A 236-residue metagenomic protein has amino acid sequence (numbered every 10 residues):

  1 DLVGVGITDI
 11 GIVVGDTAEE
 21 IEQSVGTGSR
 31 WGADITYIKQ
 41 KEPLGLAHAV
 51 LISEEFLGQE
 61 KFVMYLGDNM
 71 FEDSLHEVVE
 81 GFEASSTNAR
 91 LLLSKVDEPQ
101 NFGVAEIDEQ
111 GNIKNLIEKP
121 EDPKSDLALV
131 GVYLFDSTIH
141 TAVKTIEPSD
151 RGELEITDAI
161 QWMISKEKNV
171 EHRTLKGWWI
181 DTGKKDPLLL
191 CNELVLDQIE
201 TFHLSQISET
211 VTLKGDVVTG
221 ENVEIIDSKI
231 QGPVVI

Functional and structural regions predicted by a protein language model:
D1-L66, M70-E77, A84: Conserved N-terminal catalytic core of the sugar/cofactor nucleotidyltransferase
I12, M64, A89-L92, H172: Structural beta-sheet core signal
T27-G32, I107, M163-I164: Short, conserved catalytic or adaptor-binding loops enriched in Gly and charged residues
I38-Q40, L92, R173-L175: Conserved beta-strand termini and adjacent loop/short-helix elements that scaffold enzyme active sites in alpha/beta
P43-L46, E98-P99, D122, W179-I180: A short acidic, often aromatic-flanked loop/helix-cap motif at beta-alpha or helix-coil junctions that lines enzyme
D68, K95, K184: Active-site glycine-centered loops adjacent to acidic/histidine catalytic or metal-binding residues that shape
F71-E147: Conserved core of the sugar-phosphate nucleotidyltransferase
N112, S137-T141, T145-I236: Left-handed beta-helix
